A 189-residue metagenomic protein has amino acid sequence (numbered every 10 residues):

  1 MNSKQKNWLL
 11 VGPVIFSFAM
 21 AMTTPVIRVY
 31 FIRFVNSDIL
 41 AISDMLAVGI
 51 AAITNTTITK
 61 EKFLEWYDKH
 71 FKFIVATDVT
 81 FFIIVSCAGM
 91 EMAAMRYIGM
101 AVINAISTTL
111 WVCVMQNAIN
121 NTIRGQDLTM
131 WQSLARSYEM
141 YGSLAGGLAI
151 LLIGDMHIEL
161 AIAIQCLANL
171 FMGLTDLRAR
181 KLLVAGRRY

Functional and structural regions predicted by a protein language model:
N2-G49: Helix-loop boundary and gating motifs at the non-cytosolic
V14, M92-L110: Hydrophobic core of transmembrane alpha-helices in multi-pass small-molecule transporters, especially MFS/SLC-type
V29, R33, L144-I162: Transmembrane alpha-helix termini and helix-breaking/packing motifs in multi-pass membrane transporters
T54-D68, G154: Helix-to-loop junctions at the C-terminal end of transmembrane segments in multipass secondary transporters
A76-M92: C-terminal ends and interior cores of transmembrane alpha-helices in multi-pass membrane transporters/permeases
S107-I123: Intracellular juxtamembrane helix-capping segments at the cytosolic ends of symmetry-related transmembrane helices
I123-A135: Loop-to-transmembrane helix entry/capping segments in MFS-fold secondary transporters and related SLC/MFSD carriers
L160-L177: Symmetry-related core transmembrane helices of the 12-TM Major Facilitator Superfamily/SLC fold
